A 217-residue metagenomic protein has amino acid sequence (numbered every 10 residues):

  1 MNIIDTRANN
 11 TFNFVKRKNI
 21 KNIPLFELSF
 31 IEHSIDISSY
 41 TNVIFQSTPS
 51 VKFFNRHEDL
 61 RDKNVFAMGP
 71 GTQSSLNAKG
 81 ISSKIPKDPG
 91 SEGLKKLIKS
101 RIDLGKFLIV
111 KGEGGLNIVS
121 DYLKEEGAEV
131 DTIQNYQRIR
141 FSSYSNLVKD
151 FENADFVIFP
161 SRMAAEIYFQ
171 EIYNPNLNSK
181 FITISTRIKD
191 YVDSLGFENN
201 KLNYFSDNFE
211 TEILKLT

Functional and structural regions predicted by a protein language model:
M1-T217: Signature of uroporphyrinogen-III synthase
